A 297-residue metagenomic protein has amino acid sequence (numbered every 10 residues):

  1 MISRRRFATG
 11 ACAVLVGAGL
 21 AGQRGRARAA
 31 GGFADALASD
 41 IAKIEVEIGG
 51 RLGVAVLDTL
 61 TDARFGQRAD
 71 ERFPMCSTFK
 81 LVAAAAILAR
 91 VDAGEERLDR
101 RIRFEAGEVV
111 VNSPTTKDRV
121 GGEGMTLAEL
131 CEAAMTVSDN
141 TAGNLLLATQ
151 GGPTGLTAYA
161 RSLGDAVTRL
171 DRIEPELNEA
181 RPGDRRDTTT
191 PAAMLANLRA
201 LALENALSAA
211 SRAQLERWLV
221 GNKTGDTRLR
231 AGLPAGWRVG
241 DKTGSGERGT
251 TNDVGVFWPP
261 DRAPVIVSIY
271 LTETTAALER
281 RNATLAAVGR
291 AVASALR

Functional and structural regions predicted by a protein language model:
I2-A13, R28-I44, T149, P153 (+2 more regions): Structured C-terminal helix/loop/strand segments within mature extracytoplasmic catalytic/sensor domains
A18-G31: Bacterial Sec-dependent signal peptides at the C-terminal "C-region" and cleavage site
F33-A69, R100, F257, V267: A short, well-structured edge-of-sheet supersecondary motif
G49-R51, R68-D70, T78, R97-D99 (+4 more regions): Extracytoplasmic
T59, D99-T115, Q150-G151: Acidic helix-start/capping segments at beta-turn-to-alpha-helix junctions
D62, P74-I102, V267: Active-site SXXK
V109-L145, P153: Conserved catalytic neighborhood of penicillin-recognizing serine enzymes
C131, N144-A206: Mid-domain, small-residue-enriched loop/turn segments at the edges of structured enzyme/sensor domains
